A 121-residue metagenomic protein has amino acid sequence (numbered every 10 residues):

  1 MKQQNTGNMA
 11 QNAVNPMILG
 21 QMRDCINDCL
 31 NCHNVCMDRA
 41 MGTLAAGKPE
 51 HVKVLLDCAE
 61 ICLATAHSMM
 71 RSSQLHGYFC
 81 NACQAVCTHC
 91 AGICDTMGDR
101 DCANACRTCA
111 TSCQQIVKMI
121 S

Functional and structural regions predicted by a protein language model:
M1-S121: Amphipathic alpha-helical hairpins
